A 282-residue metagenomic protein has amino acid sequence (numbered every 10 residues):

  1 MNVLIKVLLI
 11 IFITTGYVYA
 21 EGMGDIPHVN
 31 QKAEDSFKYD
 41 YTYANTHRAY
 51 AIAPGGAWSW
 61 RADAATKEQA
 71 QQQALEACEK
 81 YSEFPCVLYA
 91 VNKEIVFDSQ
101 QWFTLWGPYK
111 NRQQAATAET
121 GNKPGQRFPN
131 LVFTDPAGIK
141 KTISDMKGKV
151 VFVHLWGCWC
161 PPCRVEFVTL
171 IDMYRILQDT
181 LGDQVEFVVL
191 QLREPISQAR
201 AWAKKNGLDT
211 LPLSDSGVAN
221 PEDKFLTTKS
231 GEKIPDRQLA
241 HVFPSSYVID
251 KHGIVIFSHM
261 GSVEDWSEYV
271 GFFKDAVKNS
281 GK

Functional and structural regions predicted by a protein language model:
N2-I10: Sec-dependent signal peptide recognition, specifically the positively charged N-region followed immediately by
G16-A20: Sec/Tat signal peptide C-region and signal peptidase I cleavage site
E21-R127: Secreted/extracellular ectodomain signature
G56-T66, G157-W159, V188-V189, H259-S262: Second-shell loop/turn segments in exported
Y109-I143, D215-N220: N-terminal "domain-start" segment that seeds a small globular fold
K141-R164: Short active-site neighborhood of thiol/selenol oxidoreductases, capturing the structured segment around
V165-L208, P221-D223, T227, G231: Structural microenvironment flanking redox-active thiols in thiol-disulfide oxidoreductases
N206-L208, G217-F273: Thiol/disulfide oxidoreductase modules built on the thioredoxin-like
